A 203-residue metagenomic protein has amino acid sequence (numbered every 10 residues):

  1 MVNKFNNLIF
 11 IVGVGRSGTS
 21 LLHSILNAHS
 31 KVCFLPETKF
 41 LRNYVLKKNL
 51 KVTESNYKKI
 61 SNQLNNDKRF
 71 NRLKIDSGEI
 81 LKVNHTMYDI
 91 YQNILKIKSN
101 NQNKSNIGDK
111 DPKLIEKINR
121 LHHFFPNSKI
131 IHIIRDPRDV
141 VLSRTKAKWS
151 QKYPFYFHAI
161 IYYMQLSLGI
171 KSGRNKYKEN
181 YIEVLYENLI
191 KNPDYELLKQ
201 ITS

Functional and structural regions predicted by a protein language model:
M1-L8: Extreme N-terminal, non-catalytic leader segments that precede Walker-type/kinase nucleotide-binding cores
G13-V14: P-loop (Walker A) phosphate-binding loop of NTP-binding proteins
S17: Conserved Rossmann-like nucleotide-cofactor binding loop
S20-V32: A conserved segment at the C-terminal end of the G1
A28, F34, F40, D139 (+1 more regions): Active-site micro-motifs of SAM-dependent methyltransferase domains
C33-I115: PAPS-dependent sulfation machinery
L95-S203: PAPS-dependent sulfotransferase catalytic domain
